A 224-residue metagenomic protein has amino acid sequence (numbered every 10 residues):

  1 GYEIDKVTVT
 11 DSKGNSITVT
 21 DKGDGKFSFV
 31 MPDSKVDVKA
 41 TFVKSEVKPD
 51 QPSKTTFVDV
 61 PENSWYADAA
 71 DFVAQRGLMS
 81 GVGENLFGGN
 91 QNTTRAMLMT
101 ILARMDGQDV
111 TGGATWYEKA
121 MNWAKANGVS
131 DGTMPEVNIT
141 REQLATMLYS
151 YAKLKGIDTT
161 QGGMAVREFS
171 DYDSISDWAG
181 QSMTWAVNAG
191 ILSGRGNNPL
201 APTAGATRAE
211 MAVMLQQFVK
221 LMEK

Functional and structural regions predicted by a protein language model:
G1-S28: Surface-exposed interfaces of beta-sheet-rich extracellular modules
V7, F27, A40, A70-V73: Extracellular/surface recognition and adhesion modules
V19, K44-A67, S80-E142, L148-A179 (+2 more regions): Feature responds to low-complexity, polar/acidic, surface-exposed segments characteristic of secreted/exported proteins
F27-K35: Solvent-exposed segments in extracellular or luminal domains encompassing
M31, M147, M211-M214: Methionine-biased hydrophobic packing positions in alpha-helices, especially within tandem helical repeat solenoids
V36-F42: Generic detector of short, aliphatic-rich beta-strand segments that form the cores of beta-sheets in diverse domain
A70-V73, L102, A124, T184-A186: A short amphipathic alpha-helical interaction element
G77, G190: Phosphate/pyrophosphate-binding loop motifs in nucleotide- or prenyl diphosphate-using proteins
